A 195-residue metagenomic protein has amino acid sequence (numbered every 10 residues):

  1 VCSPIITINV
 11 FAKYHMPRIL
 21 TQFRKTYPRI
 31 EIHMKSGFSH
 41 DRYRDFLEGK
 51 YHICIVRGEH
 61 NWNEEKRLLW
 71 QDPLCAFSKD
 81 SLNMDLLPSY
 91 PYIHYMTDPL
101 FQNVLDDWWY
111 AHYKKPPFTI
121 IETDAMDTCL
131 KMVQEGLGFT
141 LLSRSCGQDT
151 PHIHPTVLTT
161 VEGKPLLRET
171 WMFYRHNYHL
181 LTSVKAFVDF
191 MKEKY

Functional and structural regions predicted by a protein language model:
V1-N61, E122-T123: Central regulatory/effector-binding core of bacterial HTH transcription factors
I5, M34, I53-I55, A76 (+3 more regions): Generic preference for hydrophobic
H15, V157-Y195: A late-sequence structural motif
G37-Y90, S145-C146: Acidic, Gly/Pro-rich loop/turn segments at junctions of secondary structure
F38-S39, K114-T159: Hydrophobic hinge/microswitch elements
W62, D80-L87, L100, G163-L166 (+1 more regions): Short helix-loop capping/hinge motifs at secondary-structure junctions, enriched in acidic/polar residues
R67-L68, C75-F77, F139, E169-F173: Residues embedded in well-ordered beta-strands
P91-K114, L180-L181, V188: Secondary-structure junction motif
